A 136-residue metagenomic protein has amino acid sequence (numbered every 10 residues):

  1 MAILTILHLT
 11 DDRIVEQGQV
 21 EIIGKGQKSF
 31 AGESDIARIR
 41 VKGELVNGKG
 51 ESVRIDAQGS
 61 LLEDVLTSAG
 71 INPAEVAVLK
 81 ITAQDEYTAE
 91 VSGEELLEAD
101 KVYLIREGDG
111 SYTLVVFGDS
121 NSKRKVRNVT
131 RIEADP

Functional and structural regions predicted by a protein language model:
M1-P136: N-terminal intrinsically disordered, low-complexity segments enriched in P/E/S/T
